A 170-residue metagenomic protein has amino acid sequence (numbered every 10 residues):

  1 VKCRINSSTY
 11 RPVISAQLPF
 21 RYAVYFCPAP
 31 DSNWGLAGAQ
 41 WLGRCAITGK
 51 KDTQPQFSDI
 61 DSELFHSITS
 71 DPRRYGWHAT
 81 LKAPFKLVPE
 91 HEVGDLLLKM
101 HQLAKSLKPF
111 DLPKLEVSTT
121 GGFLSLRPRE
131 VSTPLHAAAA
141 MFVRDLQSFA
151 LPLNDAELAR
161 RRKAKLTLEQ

Functional and structural regions predicted by a protein language model:
Y10-T120, A137-Q170: Basic, often amphipathic N-terminal segments
T119-V131: Short, conserved secondary-structure transition motifs
P134: Conserved "landmark" site that anchors the functional core of diverse proteins
